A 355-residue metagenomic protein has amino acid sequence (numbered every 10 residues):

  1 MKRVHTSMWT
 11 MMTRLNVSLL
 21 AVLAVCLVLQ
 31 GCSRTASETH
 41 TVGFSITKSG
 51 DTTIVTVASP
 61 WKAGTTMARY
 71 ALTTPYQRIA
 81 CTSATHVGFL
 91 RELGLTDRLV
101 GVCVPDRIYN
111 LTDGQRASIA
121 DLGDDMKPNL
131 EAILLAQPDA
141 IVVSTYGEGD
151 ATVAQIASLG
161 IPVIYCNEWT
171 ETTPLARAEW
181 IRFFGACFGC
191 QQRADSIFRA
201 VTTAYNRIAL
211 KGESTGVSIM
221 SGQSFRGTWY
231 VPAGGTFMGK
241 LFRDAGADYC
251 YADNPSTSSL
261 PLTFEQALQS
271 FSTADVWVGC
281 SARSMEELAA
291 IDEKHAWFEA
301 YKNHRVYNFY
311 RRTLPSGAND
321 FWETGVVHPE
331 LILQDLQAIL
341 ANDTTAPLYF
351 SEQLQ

Functional and structural regions predicted by a protein language model:
M1-E38: Bacterial Sec-dependent N-terminal signal peptides
C32-V87, Q192-M220, E286-A289, K302 (+2 more regions): Bacterial Sec-exported substrate-binding components of ABC uptake systems
T56-A63, L72-G147: A short, structured surface patch at a secondary-structure boundary
P75-R78, F89, S118-D124, A140-S144 (+5 more regions): Second-shell loop/turn segments in exported
Q77-R78, E171-S196, G279-Q355: Structured C-terminal subdomain patch of bacterial secreted/periplasmic proteins
A80, D124-P128, Y146-D150, E171-A178 (+4 more regions): Soluble non-cytosolic domains of exported or imported proteins
V104-N110, G149-A151, N167-F183, G216-K240: Extracytoplasmic ligand-binding site segments that recognize negatively charged/polar headgroups
L210-D292: Flexible, glycine-rich surface segments
